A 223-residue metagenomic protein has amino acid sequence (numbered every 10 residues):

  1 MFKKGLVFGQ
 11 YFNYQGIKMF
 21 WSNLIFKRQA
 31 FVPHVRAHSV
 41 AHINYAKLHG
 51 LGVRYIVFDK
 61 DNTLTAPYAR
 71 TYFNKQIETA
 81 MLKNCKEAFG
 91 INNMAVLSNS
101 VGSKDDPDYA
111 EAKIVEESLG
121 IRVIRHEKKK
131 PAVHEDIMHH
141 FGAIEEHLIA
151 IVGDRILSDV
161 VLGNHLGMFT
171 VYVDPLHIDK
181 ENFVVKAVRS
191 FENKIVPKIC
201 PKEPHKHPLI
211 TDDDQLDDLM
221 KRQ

Functional and structural regions predicted by a protein language model:
F2-G52, P67-Y72, Q76-I151, R155-Q223: Asp-based, Mg2+/Mn2+-dependent phosphohydrolase catalytic module
D59: Short, acidic, Ser/Thr-enriched surface-loop or helix-capping motifs
T63-L64: Hydrophobic "anchor" residues
